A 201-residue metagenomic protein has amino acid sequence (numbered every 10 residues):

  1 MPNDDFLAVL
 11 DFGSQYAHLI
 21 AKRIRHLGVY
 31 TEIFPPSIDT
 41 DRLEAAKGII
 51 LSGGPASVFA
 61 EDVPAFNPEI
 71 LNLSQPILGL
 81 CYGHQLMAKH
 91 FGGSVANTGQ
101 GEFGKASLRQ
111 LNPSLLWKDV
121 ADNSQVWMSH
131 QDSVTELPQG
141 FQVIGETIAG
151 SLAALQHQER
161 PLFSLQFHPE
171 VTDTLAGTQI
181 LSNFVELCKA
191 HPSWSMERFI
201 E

Functional and structural regions predicted by a protein language model:
D4-V9, S14-L80, H84-Q85, F91 (+2 more regions): Flexible gly/pro-rich beta->alpha loop and the following alpha-helix that scaffold active-site loops
P64-L80, Q85-Q179: Pocket-forming structural segment of enzyme catalytic cores
